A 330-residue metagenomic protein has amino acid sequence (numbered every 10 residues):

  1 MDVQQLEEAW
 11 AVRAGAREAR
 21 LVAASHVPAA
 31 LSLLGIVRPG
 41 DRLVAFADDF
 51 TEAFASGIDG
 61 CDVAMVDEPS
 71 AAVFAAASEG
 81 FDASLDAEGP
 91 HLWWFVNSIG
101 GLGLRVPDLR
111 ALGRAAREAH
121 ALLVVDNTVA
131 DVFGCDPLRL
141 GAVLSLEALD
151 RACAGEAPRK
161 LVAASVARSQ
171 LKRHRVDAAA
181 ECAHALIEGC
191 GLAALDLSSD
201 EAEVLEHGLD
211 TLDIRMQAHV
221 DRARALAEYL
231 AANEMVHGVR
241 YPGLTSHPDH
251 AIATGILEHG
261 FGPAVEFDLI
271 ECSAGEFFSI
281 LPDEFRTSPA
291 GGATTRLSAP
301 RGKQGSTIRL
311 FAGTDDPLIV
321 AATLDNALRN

Functional and structural regions predicted by a protein language model:
M1-Q5, V12: N-terminal entrance/gating region of PLP-dependent enzymes' catalytic architecture
A9-N233: Conserved PLP-enzyme active-site core in the AAT-like
R42, D49, G57, A64 (+2 more regions): PLP-dependent enzyme catalytic core of the Aspartate aminotransferase-like
D177-E181, P282, N326-A327: Short intrinsically disordered coil segments
M235-A312, I319-D325: Conserved C-terminal alpha-helix-loop-beta "cap" of PLP-dependent enzymes that closes/shapes the active-site mouth
